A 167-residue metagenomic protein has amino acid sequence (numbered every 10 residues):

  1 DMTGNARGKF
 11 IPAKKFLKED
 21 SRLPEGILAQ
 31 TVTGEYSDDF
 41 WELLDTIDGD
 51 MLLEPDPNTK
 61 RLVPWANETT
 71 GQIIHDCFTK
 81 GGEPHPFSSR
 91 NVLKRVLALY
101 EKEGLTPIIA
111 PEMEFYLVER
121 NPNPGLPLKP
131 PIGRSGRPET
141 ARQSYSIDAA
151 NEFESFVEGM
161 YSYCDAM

Functional and structural regions predicted by a protein language model:
D1-A166: ATP/Mg2+-dependent ligation/transfer catalytic cores
